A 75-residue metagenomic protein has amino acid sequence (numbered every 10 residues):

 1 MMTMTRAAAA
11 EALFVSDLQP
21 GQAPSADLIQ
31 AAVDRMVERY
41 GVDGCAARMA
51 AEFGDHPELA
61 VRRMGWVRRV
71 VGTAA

Functional and structural regions predicted by a protein language model:
M2-D27: N-terminal acidic leader/helix
D27-G72: Amphipathic, hydrophobic secondary-structure cores in small proteins
A75: Short Lys/Arg-enriched helix C-cap and helix-to-coil transition segments that create basic nucleic-acid-contact patches
